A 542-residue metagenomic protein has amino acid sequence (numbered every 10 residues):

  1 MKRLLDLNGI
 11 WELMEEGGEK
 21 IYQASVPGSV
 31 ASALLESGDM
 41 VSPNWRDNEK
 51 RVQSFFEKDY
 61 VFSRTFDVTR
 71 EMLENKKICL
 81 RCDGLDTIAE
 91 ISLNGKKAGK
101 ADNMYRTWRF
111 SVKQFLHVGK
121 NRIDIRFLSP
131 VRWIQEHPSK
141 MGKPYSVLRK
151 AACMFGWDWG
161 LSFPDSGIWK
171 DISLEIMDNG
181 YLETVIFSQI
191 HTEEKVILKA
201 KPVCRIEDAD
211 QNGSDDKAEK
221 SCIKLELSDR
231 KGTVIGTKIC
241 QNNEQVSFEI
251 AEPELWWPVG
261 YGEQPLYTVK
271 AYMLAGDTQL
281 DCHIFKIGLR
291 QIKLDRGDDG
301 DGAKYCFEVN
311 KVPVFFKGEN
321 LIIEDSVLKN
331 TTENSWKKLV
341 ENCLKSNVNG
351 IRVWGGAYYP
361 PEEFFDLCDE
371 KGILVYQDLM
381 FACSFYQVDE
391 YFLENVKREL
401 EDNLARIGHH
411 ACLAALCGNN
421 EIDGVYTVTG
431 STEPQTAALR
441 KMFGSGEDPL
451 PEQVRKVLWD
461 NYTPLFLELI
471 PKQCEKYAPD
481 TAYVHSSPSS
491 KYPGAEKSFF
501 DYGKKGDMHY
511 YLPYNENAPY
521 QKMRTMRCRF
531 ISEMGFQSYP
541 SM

Functional and structural regions predicted by a protein language model:
M1-G350, E370, Y511-E516, R527: Secreted/periplasmic carbohydrate-active enzymes, especially glycoside hydrolases
G350-E370, L374-M542: Substrate-binding/catalytic cleft of secreted carbohydrate-active enzymes, primarily glycoside hydrolases
